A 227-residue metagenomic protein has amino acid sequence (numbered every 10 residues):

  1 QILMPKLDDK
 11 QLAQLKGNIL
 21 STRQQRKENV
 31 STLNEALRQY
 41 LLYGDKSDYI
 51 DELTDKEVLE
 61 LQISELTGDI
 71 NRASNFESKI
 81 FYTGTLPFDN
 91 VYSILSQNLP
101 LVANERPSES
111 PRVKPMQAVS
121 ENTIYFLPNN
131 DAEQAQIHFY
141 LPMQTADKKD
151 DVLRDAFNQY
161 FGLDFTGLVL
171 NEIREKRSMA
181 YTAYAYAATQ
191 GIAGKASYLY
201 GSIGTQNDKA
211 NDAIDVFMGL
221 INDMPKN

Functional and structural regions predicted by a protein language model:
Q1-E109, T182-N227: Charge-rich, well-structured scaffold segments of protease-associated domains
L12, V30, I50-D55, S108-K114 (+3 more regions): N-terminal start-of-chain detector that recognizes signal peptides and the immediate post-cleavage beginning
D45, T67, R112-P115, Q159-Y160 (+1 more regions): Intrinsically disordered, low-complexity segments enriched in polar/charged residues with Gly/Pro, especially when
A73, Q117-S120, N130-A132, R174-S178 (+1 more regions): A generic structural signal for short, non-catalytic loop/turn and secondary-structure boundary residues
P107-L168, S202: His/Glu-based metal-binding/catalytic segments typifying zinc-dependent metallopeptidases
H138-P142, G162-G204: A structural supersecondary motif
